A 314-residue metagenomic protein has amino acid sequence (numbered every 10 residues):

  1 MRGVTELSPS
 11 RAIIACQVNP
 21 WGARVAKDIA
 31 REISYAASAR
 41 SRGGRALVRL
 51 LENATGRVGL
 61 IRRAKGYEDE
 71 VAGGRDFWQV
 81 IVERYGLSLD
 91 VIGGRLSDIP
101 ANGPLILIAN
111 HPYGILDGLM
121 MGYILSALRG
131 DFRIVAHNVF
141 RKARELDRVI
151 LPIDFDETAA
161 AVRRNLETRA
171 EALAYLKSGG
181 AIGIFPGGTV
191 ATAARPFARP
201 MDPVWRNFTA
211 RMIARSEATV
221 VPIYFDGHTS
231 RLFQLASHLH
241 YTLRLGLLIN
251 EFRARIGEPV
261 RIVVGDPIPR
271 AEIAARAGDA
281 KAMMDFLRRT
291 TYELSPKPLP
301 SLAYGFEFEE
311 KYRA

Functional and structural regions predicted by a protein language model:
S10-I108, G118-M120, A127-D131, D147-R148 (+1 more regions): Membrane-anchoring hydrophobic helices of lipid-metabolizing enzymes
A26-Y35, N165-A314: Non-catalytic C-terminal accessory region of glycerolipid acyltransferases and related lyso-lipid remodeling enzymes
V82-L87, T158-R163, A198-P200: Short, flexible loop segments at the rims of nucleotide/cofactor-binding pockets, characterized by
I108-N110, I150-A159, A193-P196: Short, basic, glycine/proline-bearing loop/turn elements
H111-I115, V190-A191: Gly/Ser/Thr-rich loops at beta-strand to alpha-helix junctions that form or flank small-molecule/cofactor-binding
Y123-S126, P200-D202: Glycine-rich, phosphate-binding/catalytic loops in enzymes
S126, D131-A172, L176: Conserved nucleotide-cofactor-binding alpha/beta core module
